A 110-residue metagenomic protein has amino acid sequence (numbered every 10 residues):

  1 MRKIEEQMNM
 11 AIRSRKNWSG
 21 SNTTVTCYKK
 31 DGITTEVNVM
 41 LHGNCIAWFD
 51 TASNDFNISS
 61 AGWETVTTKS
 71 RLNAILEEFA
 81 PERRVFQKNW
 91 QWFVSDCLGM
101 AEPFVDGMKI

Functional and structural regions predicted by a protein language model:
M1-I110: Terminal leader/tail segments of proteins
